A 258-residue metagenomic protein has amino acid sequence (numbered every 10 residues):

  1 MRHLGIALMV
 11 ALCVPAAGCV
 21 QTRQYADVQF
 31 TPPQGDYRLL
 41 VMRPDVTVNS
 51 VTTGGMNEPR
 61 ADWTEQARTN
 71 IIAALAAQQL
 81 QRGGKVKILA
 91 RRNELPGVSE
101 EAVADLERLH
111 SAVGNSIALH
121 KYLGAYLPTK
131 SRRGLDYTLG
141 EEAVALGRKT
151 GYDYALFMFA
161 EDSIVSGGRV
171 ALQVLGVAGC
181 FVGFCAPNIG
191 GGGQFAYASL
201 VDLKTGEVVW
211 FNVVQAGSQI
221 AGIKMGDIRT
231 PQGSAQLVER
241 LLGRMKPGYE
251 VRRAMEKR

Functional and structural regions predicted by a protein language model:
M1-L4: Positively charged n-region of N-terminal signal peptides that target proteins for export
A7-A16: Bacterial N-terminal signal peptides
M9, Q29, P96-S99, G191: Homeobox/homeodomain signature
P15-G18, S99: A generic alpha-helix propensity feature with a strong bias for hydrophobic helices
C19-V51, N70, L139-D153, F159-R258: C-terminal/domain-edge helix-coil "capping" segments
G54-I164, L203, E207: N-terminal segment of the mature soluble domain
